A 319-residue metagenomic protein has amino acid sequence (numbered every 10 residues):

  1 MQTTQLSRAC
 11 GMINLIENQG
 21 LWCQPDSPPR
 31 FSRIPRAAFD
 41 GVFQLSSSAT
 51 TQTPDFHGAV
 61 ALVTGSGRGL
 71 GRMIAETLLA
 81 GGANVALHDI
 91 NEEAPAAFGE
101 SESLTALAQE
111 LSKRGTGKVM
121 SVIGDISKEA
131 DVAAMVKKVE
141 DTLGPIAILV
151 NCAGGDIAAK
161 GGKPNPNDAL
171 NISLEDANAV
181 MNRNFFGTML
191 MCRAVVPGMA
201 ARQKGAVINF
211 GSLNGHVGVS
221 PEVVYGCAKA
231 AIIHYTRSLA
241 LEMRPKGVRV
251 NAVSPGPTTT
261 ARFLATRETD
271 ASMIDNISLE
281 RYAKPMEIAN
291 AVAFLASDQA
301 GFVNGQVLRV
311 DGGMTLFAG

Functional and structural regions predicted by a protein language model:
P35, F39, F43-Q52, V217 (+2 more regions): Short C-terminal tail/terminal secondary-structure segment of NAD(P)H-dependent dehydrogenase/reductase domains
T53-H88: Canonical Rossmann dinucleotide-binding motif of NAD(H)/NADP(H)-dependent dehydrogenases/reductases, specifically
S101, T105, A133, G155-N178 (+3 more regions): Conserved mid-core segment of classical short-chain dehydrogenase/reductases
A147, A169-M189, K204, I208 (+3 more regions): Catalytic Tyr-X3-Lys loop
C192, A228, T236: Active-site helix of classical SDR
P197, L241-E242, G301: Alpha-helical segment proximal to the catalytic Tyr-Lys
S212: Residue(s) in the substrate-gating loop at a strand-loop-helix junction that position the organic substrate next
R244, R249, V303-G305: Short, small/polar-rich loop/turn modules that mediate ligand/substrate recognition or access, typified
